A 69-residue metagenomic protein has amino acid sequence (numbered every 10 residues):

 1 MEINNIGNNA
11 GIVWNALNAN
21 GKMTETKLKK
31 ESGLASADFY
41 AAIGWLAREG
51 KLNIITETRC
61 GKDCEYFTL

Functional and structural regions predicted by a protein language model:
M1, I12, K29-K30: Short, contiguous strand/loop micro-motifs
I3, K22, G33-S36: Alpha-helix boundary/capping and short turn/kink residues
I3-A10, T24, T56-L69: Short, cationic-aromatic polyanion-contact patches
A10-L17: Hydrophobic residues on short alpha-helical segments
N18, G44, R48: Residue-level detection of the helix-turn-helix DNA-binding "recognition helix"
A19-E31: Short acidic, hydrophobic short linear motifs in intrinsically disordered regions
L34-W45: Short amphipathic alpha-helical interaction segments
A47-E57: A short, conserved structural fragment
